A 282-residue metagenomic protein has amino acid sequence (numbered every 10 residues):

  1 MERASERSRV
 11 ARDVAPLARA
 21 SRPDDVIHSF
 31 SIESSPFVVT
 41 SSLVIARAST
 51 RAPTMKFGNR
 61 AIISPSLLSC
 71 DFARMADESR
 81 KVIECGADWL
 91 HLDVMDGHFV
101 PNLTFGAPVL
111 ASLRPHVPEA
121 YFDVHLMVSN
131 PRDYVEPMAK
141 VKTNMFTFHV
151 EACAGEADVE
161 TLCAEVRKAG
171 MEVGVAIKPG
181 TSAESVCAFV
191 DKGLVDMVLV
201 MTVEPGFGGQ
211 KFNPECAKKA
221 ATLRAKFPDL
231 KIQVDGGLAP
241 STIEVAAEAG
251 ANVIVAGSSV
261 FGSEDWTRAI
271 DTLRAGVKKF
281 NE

Functional and structural regions predicted by a protein language model:
M1-A20, D24-F37, S41-V44: N-terminal chloroplast transit peptides
T54-V141, C153-E156, V173, C187-L194 (+3 more regions): Conserved N-terminal beta1-alpha1 strand-loop-helix module at the mouth
K56, I83, A111-P115, A139 (+3 more regions): Surface-exposed amphipathic alpha-helices with a cationic face
M75, D93, M138, V198 (+3 more regions): Conserved, mostly hydrophobic/aromatic
D133-P137, T143-T222, K226: Conserved anion-binding
F148-C153, T202-G208, G250-A269: Glycine-rich phosphate-binding active-site loops on the catalytic face of alpha/beta enzymes
G262-E282: C-terminal helical cap(s) of enzyme catalytic domains, especially alpha/beta-barrels
